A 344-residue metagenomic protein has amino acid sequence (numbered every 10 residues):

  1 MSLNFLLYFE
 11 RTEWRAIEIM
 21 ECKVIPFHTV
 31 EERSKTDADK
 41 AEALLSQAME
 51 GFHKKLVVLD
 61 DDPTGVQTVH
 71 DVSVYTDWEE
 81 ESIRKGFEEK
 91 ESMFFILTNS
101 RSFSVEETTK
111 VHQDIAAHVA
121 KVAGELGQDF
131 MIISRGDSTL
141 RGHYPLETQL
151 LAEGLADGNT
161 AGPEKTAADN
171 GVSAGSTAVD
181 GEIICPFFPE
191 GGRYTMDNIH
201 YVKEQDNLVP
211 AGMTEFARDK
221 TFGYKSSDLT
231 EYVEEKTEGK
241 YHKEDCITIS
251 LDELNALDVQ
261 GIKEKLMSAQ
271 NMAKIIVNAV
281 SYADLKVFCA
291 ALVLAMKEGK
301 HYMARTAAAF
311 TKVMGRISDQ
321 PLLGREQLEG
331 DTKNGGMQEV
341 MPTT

Functional and structural regions predicted by a protein language model:
L3-I19: Short, Lys/Arg-enriched N-terminal segments with co-localized hydrophobic residues within the first ~10-30 amino acids
M20-K55, G315-S318, T332-T344: N-terminal extension/subdomain marker
H28-E89: N-terminal basic/disordered segments at the start of proteins
S46-D60, Q67-H70, K90-S92, F103-I132 (+3 more regions): Cap/lid and interdomain-hinge subdomains that line or gate substrate/regulatory clefts in soluble alpha/beta enzymes
V58-D60, T64-Q67, A290-L292, A304-A308: N-terminal low-complexity or amphipathic/hydrophobic leaders
S73-Y75, Q149-L150, Y201, A290-E298 (+1 more regions): Short, solvent-exposed amphipathic alpha-helical segments in soluble enzyme and RNA/protein-processing domains
I96-R101, A307-A308: Short loop/turn segments at strand-loop or loop-helix junctions that form parts of catalytic or ligand-binding pockets
V293-T344: Acidic, glycine-rich loop-and-beta core segments that form the ion-binding/anion-interacting portion of active sites
